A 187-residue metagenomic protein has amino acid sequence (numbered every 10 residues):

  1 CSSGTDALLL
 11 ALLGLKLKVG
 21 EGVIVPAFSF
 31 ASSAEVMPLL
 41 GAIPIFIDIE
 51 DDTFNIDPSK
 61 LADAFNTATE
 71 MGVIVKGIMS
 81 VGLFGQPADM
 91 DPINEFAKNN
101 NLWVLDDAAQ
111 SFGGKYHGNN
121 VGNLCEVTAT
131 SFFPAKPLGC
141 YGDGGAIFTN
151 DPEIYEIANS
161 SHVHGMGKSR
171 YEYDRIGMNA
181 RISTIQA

Functional and structural regions predicted by a protein language model:
L8-L12: Short, conserved alpha-helix that lines the donor NDP-sugar binding/gating region of sugar-transfer enzymes
L13-N99, W103-A108, K115: PLP-dependent aminotransferase-like
E35-M37, F96, N120, P137 (+1 more regions): Hydrophobic/aromatic ligand-binding patch that stacks against planar heteroaromatic rings of cofactors or nucleotides
A42, G122-L124: Short glycine/proline- and charge-enriched loop/turn segments that cap or connect secondary-structure elements
S111-H117, L124-A187: Active-site region of PLP-dependent enzymes
